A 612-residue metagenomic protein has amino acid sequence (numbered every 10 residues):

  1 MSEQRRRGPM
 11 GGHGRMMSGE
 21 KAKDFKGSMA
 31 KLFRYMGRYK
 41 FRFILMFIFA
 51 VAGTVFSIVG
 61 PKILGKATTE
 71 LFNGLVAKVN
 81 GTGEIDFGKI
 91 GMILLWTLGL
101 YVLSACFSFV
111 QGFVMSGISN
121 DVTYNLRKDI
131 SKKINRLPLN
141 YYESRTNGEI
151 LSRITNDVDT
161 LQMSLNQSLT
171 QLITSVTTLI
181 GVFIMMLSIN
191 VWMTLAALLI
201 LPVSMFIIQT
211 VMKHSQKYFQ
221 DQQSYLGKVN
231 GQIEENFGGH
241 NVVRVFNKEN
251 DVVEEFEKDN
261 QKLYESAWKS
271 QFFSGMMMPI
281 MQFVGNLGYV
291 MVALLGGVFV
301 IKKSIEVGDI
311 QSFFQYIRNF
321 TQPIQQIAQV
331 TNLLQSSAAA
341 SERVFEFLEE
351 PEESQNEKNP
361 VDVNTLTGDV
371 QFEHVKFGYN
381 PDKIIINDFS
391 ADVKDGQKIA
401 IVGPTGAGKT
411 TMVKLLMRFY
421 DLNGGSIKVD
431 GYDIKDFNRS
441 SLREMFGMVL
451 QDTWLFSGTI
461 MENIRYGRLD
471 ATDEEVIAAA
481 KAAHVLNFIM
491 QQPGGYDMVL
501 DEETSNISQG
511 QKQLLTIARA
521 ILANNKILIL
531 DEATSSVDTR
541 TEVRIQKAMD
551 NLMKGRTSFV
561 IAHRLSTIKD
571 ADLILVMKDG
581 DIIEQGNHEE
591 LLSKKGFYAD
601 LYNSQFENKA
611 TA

Functional and structural regions predicted by a protein language model:
M1-K26, N80: Membrane-proximal cytosolic tails and large cytosolic loops of membrane proteins
E3, F43-F107, S188-W192, K303-V307: Transmembrane helix-loop-helix hairpins at lipid-water interfaces of multipass membrane proteins, especially the type-1
G11-E20, N120, K128-S152, N156-V158 (+6 more regions): Short intracellular "coupling" helices and adjacent cytoplasmic loop segments at the cytosolic face of multi-pass
F25-K40, I150: A short amphipathic helical element positioned immediately N-terminal to and/or at the very start of a transmembrane
G37, I48, L95, F107 (+6 more regions): Hydrophobic alpha-helical transmembrane segments of ABC transporter permease domains
R38, L139-N140, V158-L165, L169 (+5 more regions): An intracellular "coupling" helix at the cytosolic face of ABC transporter transmembrane type-1 domains
M185-L199, K269-E342, F347-L348: Helix-loop-helix
N356-E357, V363-A612: ABC-type nucleotide-binding domain
